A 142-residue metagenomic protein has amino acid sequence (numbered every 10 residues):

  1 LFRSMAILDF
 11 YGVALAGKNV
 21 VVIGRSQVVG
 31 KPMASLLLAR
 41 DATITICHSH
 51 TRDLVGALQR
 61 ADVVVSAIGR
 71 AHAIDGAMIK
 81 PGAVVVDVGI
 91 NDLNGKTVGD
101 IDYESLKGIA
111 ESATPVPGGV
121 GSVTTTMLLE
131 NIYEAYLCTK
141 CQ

Functional and structural regions predicted by a protein language model:
M5-V64: Rossmann-like dinucleotide/phosphate-binding beta-alpha-beta segment
L8-G12, E134-A135, T139-Q142: A charged, well-structured terminal subsegment
G17, D75, Q142: Flexible, glycine/charged-enriched surface loops at secondary-structure junctions
I46-E134, C138: Rossmann-like adenosine-cofactor binding region
